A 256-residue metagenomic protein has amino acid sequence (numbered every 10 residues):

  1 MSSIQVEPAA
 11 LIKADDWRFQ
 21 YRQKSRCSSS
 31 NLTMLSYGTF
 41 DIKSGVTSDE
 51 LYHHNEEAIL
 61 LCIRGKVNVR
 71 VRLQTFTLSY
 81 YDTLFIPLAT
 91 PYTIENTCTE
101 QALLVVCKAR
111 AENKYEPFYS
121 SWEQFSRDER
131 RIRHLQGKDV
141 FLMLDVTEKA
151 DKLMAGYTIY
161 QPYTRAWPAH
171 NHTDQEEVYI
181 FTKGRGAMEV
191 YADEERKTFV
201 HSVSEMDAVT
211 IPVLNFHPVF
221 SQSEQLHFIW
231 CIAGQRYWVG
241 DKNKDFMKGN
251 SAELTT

Functional and structural regions predicted by a protein language model:
M1-M34, D49, Q101, C107-G156 (+3 more regions): A short, N-terminal "cap"/entry segment at the start of jelly-roll beta-barrel domains of the cupin/DSBH fold
Q20-R26, S36-H54, Y157-Q175: Conserved short histidine dyad/triad with adjacent acidic residue
D41-I42, Y52-V69, A109, I159-Q161 (+2 more regions): Short, conserved beta-strand element in jelly-roll/cupin
S48-E50, V69-R70, L78, I86 (+6 more regions): Short beta-strand His + acidic residue motifs that chelate non-heme Fe in jelly-roll/DSBH and cupin folds
R72-L88, D193-L214: Short acidic-glycine-tyrosine-enriched beta hairpin
F85, T99-E116, T158, T210 (+1 more regions): A short hydrophobic beta-strand segment most commonly corresponding to one strand of the jelly-roll/cupin
G234-T256: Non-heme Fe(II)/2-oxoglutarate
